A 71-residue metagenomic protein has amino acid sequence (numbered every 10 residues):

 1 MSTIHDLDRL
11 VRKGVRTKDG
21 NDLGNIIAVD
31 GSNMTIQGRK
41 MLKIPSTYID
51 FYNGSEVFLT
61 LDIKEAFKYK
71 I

Functional and structural regions predicted by a protein language model:
M1-I71: Peripheral interaction segments used for macromolecular assembly
